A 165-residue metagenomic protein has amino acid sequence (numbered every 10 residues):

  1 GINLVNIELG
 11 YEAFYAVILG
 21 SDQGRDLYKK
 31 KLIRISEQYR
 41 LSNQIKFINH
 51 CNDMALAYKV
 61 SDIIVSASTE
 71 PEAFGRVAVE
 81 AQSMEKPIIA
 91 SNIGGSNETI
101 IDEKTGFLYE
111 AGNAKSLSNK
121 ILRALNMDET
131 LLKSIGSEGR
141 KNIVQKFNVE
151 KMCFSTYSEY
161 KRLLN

Functional and structural regions predicted by a protein language model:
Y15-S42: Short, structured helix-loop element that forms part of the nucleotide-activated donor/catalytic region
R25-K29, S42-C51, A57, F107-L108: Active-site donor-binding acidic/aromatic loop of nucleotide-activated sugar and phosphosugar transferases involved
F47-S61, S83, I101: Short acidic alpha-helix that forms the nucleotide-activated donor recognition element in Leloir-type transferases
A55, A73, A78-S83, N97-E98 (+1 more regions): Short alpha-helical segment that forms part of, or immediately flanks, the ligand-binding pocket in carbohydrate-active
K59-A73, K86: Acidic donor-binding loop of glycosyltransferase active sites
P87-A90, I100: Short hydrophobic beta-strand element within catalytic cores of glycosyltransferases and related nucleotide-activated
D102-E103, F107-A114, R123-E129: Conserved acidic donor-binding segment of nucleotide-sugar-dependent glycosyltransferases
S116, R123, T130-K146, F154-R162: A short, well-ordered alpha-helix in the C-terminal region of glycosyltransferases
